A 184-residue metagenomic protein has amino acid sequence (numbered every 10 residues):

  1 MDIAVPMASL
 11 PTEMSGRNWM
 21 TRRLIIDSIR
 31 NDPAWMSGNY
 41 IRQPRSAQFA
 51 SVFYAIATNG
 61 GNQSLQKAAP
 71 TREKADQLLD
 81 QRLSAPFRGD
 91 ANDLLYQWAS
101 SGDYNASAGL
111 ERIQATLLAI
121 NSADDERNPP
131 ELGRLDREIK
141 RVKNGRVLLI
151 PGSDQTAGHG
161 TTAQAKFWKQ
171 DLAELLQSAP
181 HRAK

Functional and structural regions predicted by a protein language model:
D2-S84: Alpha/beta-hydrolase-fold enzymes
A8, N121-A123: Short beta-strand/turn micro-motifs composed of small residues that flank or help shape donor/cofactor-binding pockets
D93-G109: Active-site nucleophile elbow and catalytic-triad environment of alpha/beta-hydrolase enzymes
L110-Q114, I139-K143: Short, conserved loop/helix-junction motifs that constitute active-site signature segments in enzyme catalytic cores
I113, A119-N121: Short beta-strand/loop motif that positions the catalytic acidic residue of the alpha/beta-hydrolase fold
A123-D125, G152-S153: Acidic beta-to-alpha connecting loop that harbors the catalytic carboxylate
E126-R134: Conserved alpha/beta-hydrolase "acid-adjacent" motif
V142-K184: Catalytic active-site module of serine/aspartate enzymes centered on a nucleophile-bearing elbow/loop
